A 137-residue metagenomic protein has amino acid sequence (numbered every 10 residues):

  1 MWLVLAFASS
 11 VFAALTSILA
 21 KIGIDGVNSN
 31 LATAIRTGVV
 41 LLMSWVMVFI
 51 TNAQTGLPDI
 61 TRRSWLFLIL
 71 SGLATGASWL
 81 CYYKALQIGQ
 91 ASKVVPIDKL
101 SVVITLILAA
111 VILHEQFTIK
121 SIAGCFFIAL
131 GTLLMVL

Functional and structural regions predicted by a protein language model:
M1-V11, V27, V40-F67, W79-I88 (+1 more regions): Membrane-interface interhelical linkers
A8, I35-R36, I97-L100, K120-A123: Hydrophobic core positions of alpha-helical segments in small-molecule transporters and transporter systems
S10, S71-G76, K99: Residue-level hotspots within the lipid-embedded alpha helices of multi-pass solute transporters
L15-V39: Juxtamembrane helix-loop-helix junctions in multi-pass membrane proteins
G23, A32, A85, V111-L113: Hydrophobic/aromatic residues within transmembrane alpha-helices of multi-pass small-molecule transporters
S44, K120-V136: Hydrophobic transmembrane alpha-helices of multi-pass small-molecule transport proteins
V102-I122: C-terminal transmembrane-helix exit sites in multi-pass transporters
